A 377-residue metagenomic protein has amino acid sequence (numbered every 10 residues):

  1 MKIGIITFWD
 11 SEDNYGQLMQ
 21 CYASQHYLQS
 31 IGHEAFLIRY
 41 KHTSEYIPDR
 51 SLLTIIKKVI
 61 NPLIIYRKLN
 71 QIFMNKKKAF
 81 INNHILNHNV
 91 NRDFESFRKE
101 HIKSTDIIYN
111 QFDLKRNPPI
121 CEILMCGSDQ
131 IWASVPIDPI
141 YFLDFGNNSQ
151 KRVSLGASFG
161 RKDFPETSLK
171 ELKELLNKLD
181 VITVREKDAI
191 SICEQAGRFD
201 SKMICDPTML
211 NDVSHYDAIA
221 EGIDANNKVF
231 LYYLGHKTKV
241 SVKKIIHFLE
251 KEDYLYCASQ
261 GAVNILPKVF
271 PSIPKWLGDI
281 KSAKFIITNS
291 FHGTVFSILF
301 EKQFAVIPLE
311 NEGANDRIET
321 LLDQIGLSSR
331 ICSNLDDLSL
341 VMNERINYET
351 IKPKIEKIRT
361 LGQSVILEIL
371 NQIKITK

Functional and structural regions predicted by a protein language model:
M1-K377: Active-site anion-handling motifs in enzyme catalytic cores
